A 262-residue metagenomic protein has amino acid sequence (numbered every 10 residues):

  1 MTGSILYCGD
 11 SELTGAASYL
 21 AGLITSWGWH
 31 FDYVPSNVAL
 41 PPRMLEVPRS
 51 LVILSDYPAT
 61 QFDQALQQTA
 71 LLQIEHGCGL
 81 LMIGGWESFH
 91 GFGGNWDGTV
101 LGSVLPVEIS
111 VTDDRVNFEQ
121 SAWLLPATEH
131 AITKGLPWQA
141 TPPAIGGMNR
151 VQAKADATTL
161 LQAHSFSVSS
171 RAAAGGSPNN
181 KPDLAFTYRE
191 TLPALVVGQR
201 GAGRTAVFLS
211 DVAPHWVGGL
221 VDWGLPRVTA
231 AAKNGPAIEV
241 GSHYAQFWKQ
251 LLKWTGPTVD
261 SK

Functional and structural regions predicted by a protein language model:
G3-I5, S177-K262: Extracellular ligand-binding/catalytic regions of CAZymes and related secreted enzymes and adhesion modules
I5-G28: Short, charged N-terminal beta->alpha structural module
I5-G9, P48-G94, Q199-A202, A206-F208: Short alpha-beta junction capping motif
S11-G15, T60-Q64, I238-Q246: Soluble non-cytosolic domains of exported or imported proteins
S11-T14, V38-A39, Y57-Q61, W86-H90 (+2 more regions): Solvent-exposed loop/turn segments at secondary-structure junctions within structured extracellular/periplasmic domains
A17, A21, Q67-L71, G98 (+2 more regions): Extracytoplasmic/secreted envelope proteins and their assembly/folding machinery, especially bacterial periplasmic
T25-L45: A short, well-structured beta->alpha microelement
M82-P178: An acidic, glycine-rich "communication" segment
